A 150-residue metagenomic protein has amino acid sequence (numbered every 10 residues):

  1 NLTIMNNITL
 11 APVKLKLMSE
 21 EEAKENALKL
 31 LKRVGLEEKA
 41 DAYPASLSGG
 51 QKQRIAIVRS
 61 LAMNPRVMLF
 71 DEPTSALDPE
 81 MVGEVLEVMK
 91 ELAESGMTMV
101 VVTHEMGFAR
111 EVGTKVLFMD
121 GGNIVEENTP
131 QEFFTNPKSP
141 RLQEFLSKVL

Functional and structural regions predicted by a protein language model:
N1-L10: Short coil-to-helix segment of the ABC ATPase nucleotide-binding domain corresponding to the Q-loop/switch region
Y43-L47, Q51: Conserved ABC ATPase signature
A62-R66: A short, proline-enriched helix->beta-strand linker immediately N-terminal to the Walker B motif in ABC-type P-loop
M68-D71: Catalytic Walker B motif of ABC-type/P-loop ATPase nucleotide-binding domains
P79-M81: Helix N-cap at the start of a conserved alpha-helix in ABC-type nucleotide-binding domains
T103-H104: H-loop/switch region of ABC-family ATPase nucleotide-binding domains
